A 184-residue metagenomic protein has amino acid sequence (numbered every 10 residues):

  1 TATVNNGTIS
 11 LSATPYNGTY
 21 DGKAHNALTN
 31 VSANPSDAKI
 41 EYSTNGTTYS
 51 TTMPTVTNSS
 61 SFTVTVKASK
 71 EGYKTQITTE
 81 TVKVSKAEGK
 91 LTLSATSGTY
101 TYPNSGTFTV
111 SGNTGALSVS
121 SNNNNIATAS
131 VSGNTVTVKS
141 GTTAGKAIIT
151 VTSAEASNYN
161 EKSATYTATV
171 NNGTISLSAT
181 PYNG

Functional and structural regions predicted by a protein language model:
T1-G184: Solvent-exposed beta-strand/loop surfaces, strongest in extracytoplasmic domains of secreted and cell-surface proteins
